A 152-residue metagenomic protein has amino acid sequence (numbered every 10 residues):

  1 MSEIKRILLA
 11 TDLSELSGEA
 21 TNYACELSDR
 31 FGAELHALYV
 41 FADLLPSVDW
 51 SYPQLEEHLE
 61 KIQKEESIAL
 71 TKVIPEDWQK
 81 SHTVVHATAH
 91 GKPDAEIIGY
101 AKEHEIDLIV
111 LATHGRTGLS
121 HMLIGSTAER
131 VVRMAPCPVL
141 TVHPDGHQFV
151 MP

Functional and structural regions predicted by a protein language model:
M1-E19, S81, V85, R133-P152: Intrinsically disordered or low-complexity boundary/linker segments at protein termini and domain junctions
M1-S2, P75-I109, G146-P152: Structural beta-alpha unit
S2-P53, H147: Small/aliphatic-rich secondary-structure junction motif
E3, E26, Y100-V150: Gly/Ser-rich helix-loop-strand patches that form or flank binding pockets for ribonucleotide-derived cofactors
A20, S47-W50, I98-G99, M122-L123 (+1 more regions): Short, well-ordered secondary-structure micro-motifs
A33-E34, H82, I106, C137: Short glycine/serine/threonine/alanine-rich loop segments
L55-I68: A short acidic, glycine-rich active-site loop that binds or catalyzes chemistry on phosphate/adenosine moieties
